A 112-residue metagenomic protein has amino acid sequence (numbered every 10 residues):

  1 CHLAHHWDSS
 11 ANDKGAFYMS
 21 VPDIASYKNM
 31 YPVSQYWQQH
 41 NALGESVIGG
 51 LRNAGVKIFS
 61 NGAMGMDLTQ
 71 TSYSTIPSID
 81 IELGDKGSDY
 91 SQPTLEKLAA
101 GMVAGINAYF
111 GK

Functional and structural regions predicted by a protein language model:
C1-Y36, G65-G87: Active-site microenvironments of hydrolase-like enzyme catalytic domains
Y31-L43, Y90-L98: Extracytoplasmic/periplasmic, Sec-exported soluble proteins
Y36-M64: Active-site-adjacent substrate-binding region of metalloamidase/peptidase-like peptide-processing proteins
K57-K112: Active-site-adjacent mobile loop/cap segments within catalytic or ligand-binding domains
